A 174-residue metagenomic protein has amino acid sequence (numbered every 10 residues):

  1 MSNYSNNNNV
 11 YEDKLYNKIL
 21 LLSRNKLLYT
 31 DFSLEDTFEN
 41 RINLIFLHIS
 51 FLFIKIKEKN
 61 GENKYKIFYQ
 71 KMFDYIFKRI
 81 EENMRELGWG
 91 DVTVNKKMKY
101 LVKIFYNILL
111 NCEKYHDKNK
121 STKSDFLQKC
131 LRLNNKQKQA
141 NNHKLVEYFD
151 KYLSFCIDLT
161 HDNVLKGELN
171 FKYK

Functional and structural regions predicted by a protein language model:
M1-L44, F53-K174: Surface/interface-facing alpha-helical segments and adjacent flexible terminal/loop regions used for partner/assembly
